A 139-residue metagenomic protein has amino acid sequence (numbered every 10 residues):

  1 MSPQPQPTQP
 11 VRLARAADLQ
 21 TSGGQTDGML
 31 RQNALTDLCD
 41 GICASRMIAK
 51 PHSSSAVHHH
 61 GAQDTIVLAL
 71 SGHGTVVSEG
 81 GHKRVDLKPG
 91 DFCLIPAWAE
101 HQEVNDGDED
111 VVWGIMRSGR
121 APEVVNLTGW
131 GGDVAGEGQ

Functional and structural regions predicted by a protein language model:
M1-I42, A56-V57, T128-Q139: A short, N-terminal "cap"/entry segment at the start of jelly-roll beta-barrel domains of the cupin/DSBH fold
S2-Q4, Q102-Q139: Double-stranded beta-helix
A17-Q20, A62, G90-F92: A short, sequence-level motif marking secondary-structure junctions
D40, A62, G81, D108-E109: Short strand-connecting beta-turns/loops that link adjacent beta-strands
A44-I48, I66, R84, F92-L94 (+1 more regions): Conserved hydrophobic/aromatic beta-strand scaffold that supports enzyme active sites
M47-S55: Short, well-structured hydrophobic secondary-structure segments
S54, H60-P89, A99: A short beta-strand-loop-beta hairpin characteristic of the jelly-roll/cupin
S78-G80, L87-G107, M116-S118: Conserved metal-binding segment of the jelly-roll/cupin
